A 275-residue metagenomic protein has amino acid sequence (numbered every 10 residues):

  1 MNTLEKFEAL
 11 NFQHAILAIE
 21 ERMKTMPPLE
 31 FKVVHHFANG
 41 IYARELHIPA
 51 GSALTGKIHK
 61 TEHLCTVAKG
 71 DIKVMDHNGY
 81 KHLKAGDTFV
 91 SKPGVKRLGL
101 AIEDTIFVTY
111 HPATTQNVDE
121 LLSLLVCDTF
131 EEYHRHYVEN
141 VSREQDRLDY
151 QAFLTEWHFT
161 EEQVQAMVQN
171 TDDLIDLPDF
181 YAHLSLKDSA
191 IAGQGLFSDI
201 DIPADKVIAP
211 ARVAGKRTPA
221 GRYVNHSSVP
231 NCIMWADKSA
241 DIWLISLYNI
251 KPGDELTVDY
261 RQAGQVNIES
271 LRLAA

Functional and structural regions predicted by a protein language model:
M1-E45, T55, L124: A short, N-terminal "cap"/entry segment at the start of jelly-roll beta-barrel domains of the cupin/DSBH fold
E45-H47, D76-R97, L247-Y248: Short acidic-glycine-tyrosine-enriched beta hairpin
P49-G51, A85-G86, K92-G94, I202-D205 (+1 more regions): Tight coil/turn sites that cap or link beta-strands
A53-T55, D87-L98, I106, Q116: Histidine-centered metal-chelating micro-motifs
H59-N78: Glycine- and acidic-residue-biased ligand/ion/polar-headgroup-sensing regions
I102-Q145, W235: Double-stranded beta-helix
V138-A275: Conserved catalytic SET/PR domain of SAM-dependent protein methyltransferases, capturing the structural core that binds
